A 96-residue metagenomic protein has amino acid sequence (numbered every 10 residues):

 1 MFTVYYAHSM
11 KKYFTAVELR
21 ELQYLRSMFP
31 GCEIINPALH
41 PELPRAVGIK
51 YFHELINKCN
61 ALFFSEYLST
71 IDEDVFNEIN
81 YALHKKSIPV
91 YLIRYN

Functional and structural regions predicted by a protein language model:
M1-N96: Conserved catalytic or regulatory cores that recognize and/or transform ribose-phosphate-containing ligands
